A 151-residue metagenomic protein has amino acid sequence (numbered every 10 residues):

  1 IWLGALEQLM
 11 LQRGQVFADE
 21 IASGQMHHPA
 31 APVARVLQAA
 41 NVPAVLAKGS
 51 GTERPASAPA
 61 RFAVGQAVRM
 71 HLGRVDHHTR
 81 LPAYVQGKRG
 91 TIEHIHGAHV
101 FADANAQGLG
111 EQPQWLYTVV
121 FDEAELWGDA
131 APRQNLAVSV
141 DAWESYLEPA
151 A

Functional and structural regions predicted by a protein language model:
I1-P32: N-terminal intrinsically disordered, low-complexity, charge/repeat-rich segments that act as generic
G4-R13, T52-V64, L72-A151: Basic/aromatic-rich interaction segments and small domains that mediate binding to polyanionic partners
H27-V36, L46, Q86: Catalytic or ion-coupling anion/metal-binding cores of large enzyme and transporter domains
V33, V42-R54, H71-R74: Short, structured beta-strand/loop micro-motifs enriched in basic residues and often containing a Trp
V33-N41, G97-H99: Short, charged low-complexity intrinsically disordered segments located at boundaries of structured domains
Q38, A44, P149-A151: Basic/polar N-terminal segments that are highly enriched at the extreme N-terminus, encompassing both cleavable
